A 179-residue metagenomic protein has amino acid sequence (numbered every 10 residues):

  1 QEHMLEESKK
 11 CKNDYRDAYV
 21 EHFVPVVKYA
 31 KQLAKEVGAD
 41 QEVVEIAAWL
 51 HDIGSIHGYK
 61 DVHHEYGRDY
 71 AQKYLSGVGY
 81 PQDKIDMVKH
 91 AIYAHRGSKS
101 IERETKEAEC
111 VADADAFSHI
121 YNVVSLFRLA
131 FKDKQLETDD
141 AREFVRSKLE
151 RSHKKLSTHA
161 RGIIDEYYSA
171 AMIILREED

Functional and structural regions predicted by a protein language model:
Q1-K10: Short alpha-helical hairpin
K9-A39, L50, Y80, G97-D179: Divalent metal-dependent phosphate-bond-processing catalytic cores, especially two-metal-ion Mg2+/Mn2+ enzymes that act
V26, H63-V78: An active-site-proximal "capping" alpha-helix that borders the catalytic cofactor pocket
Q41-Y59, H63-G67, M87-R96, D115: His-Asp-centered metal-binding catalytic motifs of divalent-metal-dependent phosphohydrolases/nucleases
S55-G58, Q72-S76, Y80, Y93 (+2 more regions): Short helix-capping and hinge/turn segments at secondary-structure transitions, especially at repeat and domain
